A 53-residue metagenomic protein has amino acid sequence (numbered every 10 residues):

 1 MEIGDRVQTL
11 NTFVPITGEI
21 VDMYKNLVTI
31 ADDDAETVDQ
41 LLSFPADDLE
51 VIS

Functional and structural regions predicted by a protein language model:
M1-N11: Short coil-to-beta transition motif at edge beta-strands of beta-rich domains
E2, D22-M23, V51: Generic beta-strand structural signal
R6, T17, L41-S43: Well-ordered beta-strand positions in beta-sheet-rich domains
N11-F13, D34: A generic beta-sheet turn/junction motif
V14-M23: Short beta-strand-centered aromatic/proline hotspots
I20, A31-D32: Residue-level recognition of conserved beta-strand positions in structured domain cores
N26-T29: Short aromatic-glycine-enriched beta-strand elements
D33-S53: Intrinsically disordered, low-complexity, charged/polar segments
